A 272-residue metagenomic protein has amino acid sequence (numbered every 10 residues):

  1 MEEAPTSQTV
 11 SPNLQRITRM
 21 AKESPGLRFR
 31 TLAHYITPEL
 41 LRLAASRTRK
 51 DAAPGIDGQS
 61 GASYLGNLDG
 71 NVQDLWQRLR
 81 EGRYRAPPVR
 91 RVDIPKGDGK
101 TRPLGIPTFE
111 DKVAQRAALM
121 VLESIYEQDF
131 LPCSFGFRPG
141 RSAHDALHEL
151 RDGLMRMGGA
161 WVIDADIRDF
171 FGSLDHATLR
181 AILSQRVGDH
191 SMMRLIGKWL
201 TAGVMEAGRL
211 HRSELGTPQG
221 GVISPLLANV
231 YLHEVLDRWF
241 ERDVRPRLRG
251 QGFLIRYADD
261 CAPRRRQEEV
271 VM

Functional and structural regions predicted by a protein language model:
M1-G58, A62-D69, Q73: Non-catalytic, polymerase-adjacent accessory regions of viral genome-replication enzymes
N71, R78-D93, G97, D129-M272: Conserved polymerase palm-domain catalytic core
P103-L104, T108: Conserved phosphate-binding loops in nucleotide/dinucleotide-binding enzymes
D111: Short loop/hinge segments at the start of secondary-structure elements
A118: Nucleotide/phosphate-binding loop and acidic/charged catalytic motifs in nucleotide-binding or -utilizing enzymes
V121-L122, Y231: Short conserved beta-strand segments at catalytic cores or DNA/RNA-binding microdomains of nucleic-acid binding
L122-F130: Glycine-rich phosphate-binding segment of PLP-dependent enzymes
